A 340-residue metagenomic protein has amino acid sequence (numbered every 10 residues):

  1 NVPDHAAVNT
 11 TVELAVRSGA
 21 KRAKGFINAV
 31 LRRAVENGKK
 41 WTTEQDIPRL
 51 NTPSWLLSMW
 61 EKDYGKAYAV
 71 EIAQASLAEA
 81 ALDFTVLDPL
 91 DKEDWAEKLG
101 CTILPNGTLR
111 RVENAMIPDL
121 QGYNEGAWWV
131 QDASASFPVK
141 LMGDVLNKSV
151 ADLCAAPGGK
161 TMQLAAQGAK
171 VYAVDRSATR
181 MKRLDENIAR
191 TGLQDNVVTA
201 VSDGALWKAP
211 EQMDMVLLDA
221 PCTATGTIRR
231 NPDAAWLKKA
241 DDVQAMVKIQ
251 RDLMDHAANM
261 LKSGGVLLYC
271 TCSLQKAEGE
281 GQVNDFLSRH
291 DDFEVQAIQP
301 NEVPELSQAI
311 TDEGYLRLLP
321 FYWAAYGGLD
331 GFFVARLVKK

Functional and structural regions predicted by a protein language model:
N1-K340: S-adenosylmethionine
